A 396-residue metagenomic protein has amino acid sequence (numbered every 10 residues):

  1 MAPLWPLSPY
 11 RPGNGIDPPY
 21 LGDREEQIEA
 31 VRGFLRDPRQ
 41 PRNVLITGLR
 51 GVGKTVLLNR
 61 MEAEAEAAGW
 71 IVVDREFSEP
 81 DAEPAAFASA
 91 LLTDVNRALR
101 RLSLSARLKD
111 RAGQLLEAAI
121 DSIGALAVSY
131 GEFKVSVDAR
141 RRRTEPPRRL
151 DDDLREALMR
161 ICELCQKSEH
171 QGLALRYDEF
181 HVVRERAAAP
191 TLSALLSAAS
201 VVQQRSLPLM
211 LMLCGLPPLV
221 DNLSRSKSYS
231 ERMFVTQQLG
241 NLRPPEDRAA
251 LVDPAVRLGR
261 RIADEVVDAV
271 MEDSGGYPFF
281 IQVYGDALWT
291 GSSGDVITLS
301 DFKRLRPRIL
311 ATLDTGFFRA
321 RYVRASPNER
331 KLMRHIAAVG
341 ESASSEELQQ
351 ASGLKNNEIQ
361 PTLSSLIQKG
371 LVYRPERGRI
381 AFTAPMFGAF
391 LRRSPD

Functional and structural regions predicted by a protein language model:
M1-V44, Q203, M386: A short, basic N-terminal segment
A2-S8, R42, E265, K303-R304 (+1 more regions): C-terminal leucine-rich, beta-strand-based interaction scaffolds used for sensing/assembly
L35, G275, W289, R334-E341: Short, locally clustered residues in the helix-turn-helix/winged-helix DNA-binding domain
Q40-V52, V56-Y177, V183-A189, L209: P-loop NTPase nucleotide-binding core
E64, A287, S365-K369: Alpha-helical DNA-recognition elements
D121, D247-G316: Amphipathic alpha-helical "lid/sensor" segments that cap RecA-like P-loop NTPase cores
Q166-E169, L173-R176, H181-K227: Sensor-1/coupling segment of RecA-like P-loop NTPase cores
R225-G240: A short helix-turn-beta junction within AAA+ P-loop NTPase domains corresponding to the substrate/partner-engaging
